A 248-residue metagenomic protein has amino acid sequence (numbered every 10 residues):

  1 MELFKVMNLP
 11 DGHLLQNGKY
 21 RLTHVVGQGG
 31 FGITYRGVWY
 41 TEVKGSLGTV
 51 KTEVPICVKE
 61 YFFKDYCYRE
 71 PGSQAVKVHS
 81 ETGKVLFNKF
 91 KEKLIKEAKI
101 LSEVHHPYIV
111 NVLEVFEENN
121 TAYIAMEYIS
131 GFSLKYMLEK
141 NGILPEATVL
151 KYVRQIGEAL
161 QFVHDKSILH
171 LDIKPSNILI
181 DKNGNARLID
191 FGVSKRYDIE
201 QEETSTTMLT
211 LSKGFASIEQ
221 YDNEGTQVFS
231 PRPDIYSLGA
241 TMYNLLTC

Functional and structural regions predicted by a protein language model:
G72-E103: AlphaC helix of the eukaryotic protein kinase fold
V115: Activation-segment/catalytic-loop signature of the eukaryotic protein kinase fold
N119-S133, M137: Conserved short submotifs of the Hanks-type protein kinase catalytic core that shape the nucleotide-binding pocket
Y152-V153: Activation segment signature within eukaryotic-like protein kinase domains
E158-I168: Protein kinase catalytic-loop region centered on the HRD/HxD motif
T204-Q220: Conserved activation segment of eukaryotic-like protein kinases, specifically the C-terminal portion of the activation
